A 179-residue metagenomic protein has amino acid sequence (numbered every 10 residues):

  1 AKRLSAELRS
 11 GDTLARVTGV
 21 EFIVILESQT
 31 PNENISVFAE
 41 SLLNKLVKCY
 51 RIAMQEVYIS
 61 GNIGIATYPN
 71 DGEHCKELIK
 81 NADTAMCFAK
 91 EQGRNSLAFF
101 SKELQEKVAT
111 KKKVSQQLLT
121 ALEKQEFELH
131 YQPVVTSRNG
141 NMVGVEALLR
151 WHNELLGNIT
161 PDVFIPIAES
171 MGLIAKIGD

Functional and structural regions predicted by a protein language model:
A1-P31: Conserved helix-loop-beta segment at the catalytic/binding core of cyclic-nucleotide signaling proteins
R3-T13, R51-M54, Q92, K124 (+2 more regions): Nucleotide second-messenger and two-component phosphorelay signaling modules
L14, S41, K45, R51 (+6 more regions): Cyclic nucleotide signaling catalytic output domains
F22, L42, K102, A147 (+2 more regions): N-terminal sensory regulatory modules of PAS/LOV and PAS-like folds
I23-L42, L78: Short helix/loop segment flanking the catalytic signature motif in cyclic-nucleotide metabolism enzymes
I25-E27, A66, L148-R150: Short hydrophobic/aromatic beta-strand micro-patches that form the beta-sheet surface supporting nucleotide- or nucleic
K76-E77, N95, V143-E146, T160 (+1 more regions): Short beta-strand edge/capping elements of PAS-family sensory modules
K107-I167: Active-site core of bacterial EAL-family cyclic-dinucleotide phosphodiesterase domains
